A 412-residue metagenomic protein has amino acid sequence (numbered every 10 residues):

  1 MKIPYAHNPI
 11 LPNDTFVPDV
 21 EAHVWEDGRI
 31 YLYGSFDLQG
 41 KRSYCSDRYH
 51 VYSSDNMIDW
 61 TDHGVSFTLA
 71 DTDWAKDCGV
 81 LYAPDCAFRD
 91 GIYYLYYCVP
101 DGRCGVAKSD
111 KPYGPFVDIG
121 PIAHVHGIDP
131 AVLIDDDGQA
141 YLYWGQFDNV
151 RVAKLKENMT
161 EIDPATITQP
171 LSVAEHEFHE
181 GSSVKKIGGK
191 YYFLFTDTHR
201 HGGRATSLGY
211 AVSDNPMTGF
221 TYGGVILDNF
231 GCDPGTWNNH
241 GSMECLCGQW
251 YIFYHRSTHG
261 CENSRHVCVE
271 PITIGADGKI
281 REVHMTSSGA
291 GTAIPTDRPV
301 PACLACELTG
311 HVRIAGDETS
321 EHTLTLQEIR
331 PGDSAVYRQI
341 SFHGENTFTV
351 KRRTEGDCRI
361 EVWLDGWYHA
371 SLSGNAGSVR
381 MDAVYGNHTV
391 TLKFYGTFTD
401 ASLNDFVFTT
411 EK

Functional and structural regions predicted by a protein language model:
M1-K412: Carbohydrate-active catalytic/glycan-binding domains of CAZyme proteins, especially the secreted or lumenal ectodomains
